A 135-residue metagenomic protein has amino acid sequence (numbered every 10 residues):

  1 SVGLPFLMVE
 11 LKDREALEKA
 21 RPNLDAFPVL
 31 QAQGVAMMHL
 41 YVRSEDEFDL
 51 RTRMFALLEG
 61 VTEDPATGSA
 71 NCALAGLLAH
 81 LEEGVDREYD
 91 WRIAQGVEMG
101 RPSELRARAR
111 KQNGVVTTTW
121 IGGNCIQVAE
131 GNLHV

Functional and structural regions predicted by a protein language model:
S1-V135: Active-site proximal loop and beta-alpha junction motif in alpha/beta enzyme cores
